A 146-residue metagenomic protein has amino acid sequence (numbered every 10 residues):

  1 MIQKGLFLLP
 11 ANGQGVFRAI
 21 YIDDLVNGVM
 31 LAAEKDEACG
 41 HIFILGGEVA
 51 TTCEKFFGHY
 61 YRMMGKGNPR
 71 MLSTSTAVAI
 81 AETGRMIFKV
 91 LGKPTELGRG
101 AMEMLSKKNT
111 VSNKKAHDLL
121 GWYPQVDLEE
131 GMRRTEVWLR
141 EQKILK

Functional and structural regions predicted by a protein language model:
M1-I20, D24, G28-A32, D36: A conserved pocket-lining segment of Rossmann-fold NAD(P)-dependent short-chain dehydrogenase/reductase
M1-P10, K66, K93-L97, K114: A short C-terminal helix-loop "cap" of Rossmann-like NAD(P)-dependent dehydrogenase/epimerase domains
N12-Q14, E48, Y123: Structured loop/turn residues at secondary-structure junctions
F17-D23, T51, V111, V126: Residue-level signal for the nucleotide or nucleotide-sugar donor/cofactor binding architecture
I22, G58, A81-Y123: Conserved C-terminal active-site "lid" loop/helix of NAD(P)H-dependent oxidoreductases that clamps the redox cofactor
L31-L97, R133-R134, I144-K146: Mid/C-terminal beta-alpha module of Rossmann-like enzyme folds, strongest in SDR-family dehydrogenases/epimerases
N113-D118, Y123, D127-K146: Amphipathic terminal alpha-helices
